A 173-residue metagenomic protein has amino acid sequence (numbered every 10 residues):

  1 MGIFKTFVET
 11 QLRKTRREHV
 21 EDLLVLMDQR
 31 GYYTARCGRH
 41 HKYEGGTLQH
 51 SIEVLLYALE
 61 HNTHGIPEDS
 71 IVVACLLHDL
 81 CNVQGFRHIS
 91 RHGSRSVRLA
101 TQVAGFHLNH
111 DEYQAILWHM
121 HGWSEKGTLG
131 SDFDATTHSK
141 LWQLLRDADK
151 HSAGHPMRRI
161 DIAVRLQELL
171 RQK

Functional and structural regions predicted by a protein language model:
M1-K173: Metal-dependent phosphohydrolase cores
